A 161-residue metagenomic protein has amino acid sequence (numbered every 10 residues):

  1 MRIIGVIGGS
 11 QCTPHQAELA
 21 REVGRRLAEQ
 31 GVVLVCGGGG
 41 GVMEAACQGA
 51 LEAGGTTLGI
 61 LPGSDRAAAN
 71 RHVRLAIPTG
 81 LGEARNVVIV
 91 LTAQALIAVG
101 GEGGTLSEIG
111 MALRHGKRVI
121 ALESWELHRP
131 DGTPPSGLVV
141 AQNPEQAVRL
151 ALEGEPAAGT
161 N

Functional and structural regions predicted by a protein language model:
M1-L58: Glycine-rich beta-alpha loop segments
I7-Q11, V23, G82-E155: C-terminal binding/interaction regions
V35-G37, G59-I60, V99, V140: General beta-strand structural signal in soluble alpha/beta enzymes
G39-G40, P62-D65, S124-L127: Short, ordered loop/turn segments at secondary-structure junctions
L51-G55, R74-P78, G116, G137-V140: Short, hinge-like loop/turn segments at secondary-structure boundaries
T56-L61, V119-E123: Short, hydrophobic beta-strand segments that form beta-sheet elements in well-ordered domains
I60-L96: Glycine-rich oxoanion-binding loops at beta->alpha junctions
A157-N161: C-terminal amphipathic helix plus adjacent low-complexity, charged tail appended to glycosyltransferase catalytic
